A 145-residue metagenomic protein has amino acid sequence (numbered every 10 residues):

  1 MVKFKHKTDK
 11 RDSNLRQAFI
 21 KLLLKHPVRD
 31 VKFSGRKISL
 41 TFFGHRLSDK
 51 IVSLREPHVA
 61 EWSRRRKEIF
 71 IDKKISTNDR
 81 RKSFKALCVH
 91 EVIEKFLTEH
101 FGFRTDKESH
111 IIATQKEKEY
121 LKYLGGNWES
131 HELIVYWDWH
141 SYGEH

Functional and structural regions predicted by a protein language model:
M1-K3: Intrinsic-disorder-driven secretion/translocation and chaperone-binding regions of pathogen effectors and toxins
K5-K82, E99-H145: Metalloprotease/metallohydrolase-associated module, dominated by Zn2+-dependent proteases
A86-T98: Active-site recognition of the HExxH zinc-binding catalytic motif
